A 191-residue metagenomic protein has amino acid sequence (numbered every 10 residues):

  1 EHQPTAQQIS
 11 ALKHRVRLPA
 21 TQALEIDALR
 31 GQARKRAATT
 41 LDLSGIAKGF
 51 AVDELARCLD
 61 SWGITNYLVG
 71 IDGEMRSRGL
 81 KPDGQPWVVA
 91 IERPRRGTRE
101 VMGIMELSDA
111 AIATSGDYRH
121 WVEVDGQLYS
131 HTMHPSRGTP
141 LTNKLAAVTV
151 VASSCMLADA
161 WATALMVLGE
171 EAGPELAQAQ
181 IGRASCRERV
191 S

Functional and structural regions predicted by a protein language model:
E1-S191: Mature catalytic core of soluble alpha/beta enzymes
